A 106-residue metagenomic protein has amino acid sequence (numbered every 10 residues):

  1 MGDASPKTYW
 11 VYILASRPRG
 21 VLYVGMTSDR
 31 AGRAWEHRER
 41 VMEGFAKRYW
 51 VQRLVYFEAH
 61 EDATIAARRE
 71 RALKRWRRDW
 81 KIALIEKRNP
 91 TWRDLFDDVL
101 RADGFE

Functional and structural regions predicted by a protein language model:
M1-M42, A46-A59, T64-R71, R88-P90 (+1 more regions): GIY-YIG nuclease catalytic motif and its immediate N-terminal context
R48, R71-L84: Short arginine-rich
